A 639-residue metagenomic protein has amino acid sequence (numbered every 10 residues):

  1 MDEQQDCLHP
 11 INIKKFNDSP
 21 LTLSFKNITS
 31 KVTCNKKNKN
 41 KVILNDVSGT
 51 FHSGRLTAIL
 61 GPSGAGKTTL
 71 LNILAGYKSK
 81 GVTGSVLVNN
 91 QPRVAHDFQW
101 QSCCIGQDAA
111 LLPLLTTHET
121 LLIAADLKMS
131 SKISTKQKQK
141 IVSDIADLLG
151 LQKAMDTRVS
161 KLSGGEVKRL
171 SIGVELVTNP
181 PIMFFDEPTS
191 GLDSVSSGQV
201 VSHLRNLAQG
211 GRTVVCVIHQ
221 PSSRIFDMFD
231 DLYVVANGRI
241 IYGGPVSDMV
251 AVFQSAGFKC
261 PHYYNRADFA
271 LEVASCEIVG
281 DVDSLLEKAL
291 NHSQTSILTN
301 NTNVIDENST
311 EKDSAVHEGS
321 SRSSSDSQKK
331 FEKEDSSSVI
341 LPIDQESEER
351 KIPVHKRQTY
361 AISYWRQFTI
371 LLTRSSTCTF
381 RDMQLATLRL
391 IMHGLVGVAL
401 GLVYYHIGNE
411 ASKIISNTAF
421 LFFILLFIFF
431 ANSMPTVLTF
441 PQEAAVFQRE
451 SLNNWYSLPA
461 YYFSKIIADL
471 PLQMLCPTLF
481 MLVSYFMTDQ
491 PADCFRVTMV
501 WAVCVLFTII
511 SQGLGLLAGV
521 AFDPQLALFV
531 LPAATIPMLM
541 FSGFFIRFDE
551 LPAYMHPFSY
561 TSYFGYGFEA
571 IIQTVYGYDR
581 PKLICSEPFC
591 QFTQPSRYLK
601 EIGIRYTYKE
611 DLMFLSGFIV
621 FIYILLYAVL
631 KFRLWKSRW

Functional and structural regions predicted by a protein language model:
M1-K41, N45-S48, S53, P62 (+10 more regions): Topological signature of polytopic alpha-helical transporters
G49-H52, A75-G76, V82-W100: Conserved ABC transporter NBD signature motif
T57, T68-S79: Short, conserved post-Walker A segment of ABC-type ATPase nucleotide-binding domains
C104, D108, P113-S130, I141: Q-loop/switch helix immediately C-terminal to the Walker
R158-L162: Conserved ABC ATPase signature
E175-L176: ABC ATPase C-loop
M183-E187: Catalytic Walker B motif of ABC-type/P-loop ATPase nucleotide-binding domains
I241, S255-G257, F380-R638: Membrane-spanning alpha-helical segments of multipass transporters and channels
